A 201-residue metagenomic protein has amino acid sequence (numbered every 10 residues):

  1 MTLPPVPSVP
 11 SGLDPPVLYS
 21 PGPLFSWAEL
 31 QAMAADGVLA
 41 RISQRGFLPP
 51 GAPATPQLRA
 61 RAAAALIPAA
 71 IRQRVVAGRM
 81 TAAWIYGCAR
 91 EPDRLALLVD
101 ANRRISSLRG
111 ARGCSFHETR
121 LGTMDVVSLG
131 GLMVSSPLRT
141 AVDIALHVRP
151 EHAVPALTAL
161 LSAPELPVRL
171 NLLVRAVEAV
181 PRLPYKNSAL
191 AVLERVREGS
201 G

Functional and structural regions predicted by a protein language model:
M1-N187, E194-G201: Short gly/ser-rich loop at a beta-strand->alpha-helix junction or flexible surface loop bordering the NTP-binding
